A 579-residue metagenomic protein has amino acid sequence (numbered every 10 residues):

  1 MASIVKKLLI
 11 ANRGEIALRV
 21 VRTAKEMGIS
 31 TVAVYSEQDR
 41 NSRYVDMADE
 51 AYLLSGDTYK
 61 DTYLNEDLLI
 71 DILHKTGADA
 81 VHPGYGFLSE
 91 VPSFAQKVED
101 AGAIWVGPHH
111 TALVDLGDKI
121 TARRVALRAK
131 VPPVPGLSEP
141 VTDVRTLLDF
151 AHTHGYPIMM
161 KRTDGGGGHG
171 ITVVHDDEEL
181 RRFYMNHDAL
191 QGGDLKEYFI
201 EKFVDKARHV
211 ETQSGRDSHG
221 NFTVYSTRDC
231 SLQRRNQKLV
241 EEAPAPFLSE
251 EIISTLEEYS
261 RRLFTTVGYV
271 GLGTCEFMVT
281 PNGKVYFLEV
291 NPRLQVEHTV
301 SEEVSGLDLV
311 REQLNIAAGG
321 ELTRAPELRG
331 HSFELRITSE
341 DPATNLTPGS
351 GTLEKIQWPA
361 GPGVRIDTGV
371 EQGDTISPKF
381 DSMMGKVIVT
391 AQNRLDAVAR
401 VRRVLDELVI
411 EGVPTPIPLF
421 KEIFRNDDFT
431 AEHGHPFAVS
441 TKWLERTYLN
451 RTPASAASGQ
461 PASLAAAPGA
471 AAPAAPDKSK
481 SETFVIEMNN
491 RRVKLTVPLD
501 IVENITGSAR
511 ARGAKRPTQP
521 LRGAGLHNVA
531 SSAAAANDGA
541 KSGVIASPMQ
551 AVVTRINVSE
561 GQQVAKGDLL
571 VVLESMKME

Functional and structural regions predicted by a protein language model:
M1-C275, V279-N291, Q295: N-terminal beta-alpha lobe that positions the nucleotide/phosphoryl donor in ATP/NTP-coupled carboxylate activation
K6, H169-G170, E241-P244, D381-V387 (+2 more regions): Short amphipathic alpha-helical segments
Y156-I158, H169-G170, K196, R208-T212 (+17 more regions): Structural beta-strand/beta-sheet cores of well-ordered domains, especially the beta-sheet scaffolds that support
S260, T299-R522: Catalytic cores of soluble metabolic enzymes centered on carboxylation/carboxyl-transfer
A509-K541: Extreme N-terminal leader/targeting segments of oxidoreductases
A533-E579: Structured functional modules or segments
